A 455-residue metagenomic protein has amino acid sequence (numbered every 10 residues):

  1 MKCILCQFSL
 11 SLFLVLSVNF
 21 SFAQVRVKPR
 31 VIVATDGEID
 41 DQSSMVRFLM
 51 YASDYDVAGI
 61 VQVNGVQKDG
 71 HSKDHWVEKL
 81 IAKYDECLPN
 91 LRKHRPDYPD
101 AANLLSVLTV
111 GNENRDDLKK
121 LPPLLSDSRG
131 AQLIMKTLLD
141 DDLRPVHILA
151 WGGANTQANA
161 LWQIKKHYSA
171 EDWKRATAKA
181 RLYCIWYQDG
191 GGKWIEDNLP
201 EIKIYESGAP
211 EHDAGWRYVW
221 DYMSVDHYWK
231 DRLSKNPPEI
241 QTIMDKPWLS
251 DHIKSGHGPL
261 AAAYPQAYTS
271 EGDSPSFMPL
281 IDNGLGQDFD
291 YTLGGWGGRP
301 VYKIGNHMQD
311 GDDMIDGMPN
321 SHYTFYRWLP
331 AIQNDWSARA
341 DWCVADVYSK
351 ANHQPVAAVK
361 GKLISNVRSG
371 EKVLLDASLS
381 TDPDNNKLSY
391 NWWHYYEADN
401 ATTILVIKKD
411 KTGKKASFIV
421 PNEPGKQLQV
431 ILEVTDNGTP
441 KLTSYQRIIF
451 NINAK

Functional and structural regions predicted by a protein language model:
M1-Q24: Bacterial Sec-dependent N-terminal signal peptides
Q24-L374, S380-L405, S417-I419, Q427: N-terminal acidic, glycine/proline-rich low-complexity segments
Y390, K414, Q446-I448: Extracytoplasmic/periplasmic beta-strand context in beta-sandwich domains, especially the cupredoxin/COX2 CuA-binding
I407-T412: Short beta-strand segments within Ig-like beta-sandwich modules, predominantly Fibronectin type-III
T435-K441: Short, solvent-exposed loop/turn segments at the edges of extracellular beta-sandwich modules
K441-N453: C-terminal edge beta-strand
